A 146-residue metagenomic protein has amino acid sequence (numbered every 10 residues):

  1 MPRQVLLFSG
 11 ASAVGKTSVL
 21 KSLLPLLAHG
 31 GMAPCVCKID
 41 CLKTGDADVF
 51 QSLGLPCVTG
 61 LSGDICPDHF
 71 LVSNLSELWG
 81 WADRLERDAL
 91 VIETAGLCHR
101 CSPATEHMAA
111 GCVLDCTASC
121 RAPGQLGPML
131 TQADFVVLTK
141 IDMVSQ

Functional and structural regions predicted by a protein language model:
P2-H107, C116-S119: Nucleotide-state-sensitive switch-loop elements of NTP-binding domains
A95-Q146: Conserved catalytic-core segment of NTP-binding enzymes
